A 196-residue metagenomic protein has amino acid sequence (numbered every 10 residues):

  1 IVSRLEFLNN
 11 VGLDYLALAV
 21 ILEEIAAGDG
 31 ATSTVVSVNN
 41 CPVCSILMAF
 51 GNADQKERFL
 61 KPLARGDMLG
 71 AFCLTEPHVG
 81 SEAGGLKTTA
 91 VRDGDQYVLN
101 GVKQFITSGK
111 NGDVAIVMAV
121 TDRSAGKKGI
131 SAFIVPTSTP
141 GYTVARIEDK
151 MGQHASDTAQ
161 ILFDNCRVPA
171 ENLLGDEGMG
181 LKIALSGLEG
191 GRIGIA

Functional and structural regions predicted by a protein language model:
I1-L18: Conserved phosphate-binding elements of NTP-dependent enzyme cores
L8, I21, N52, F133 (+1 more regions): Residue-level signal for inorganic ion chemistry
A19-L69, T107-V114, G126: Internal helix-loop-helix
L22-A26, A119, V135-P140, D164-V168: Short Ser/Thr-interspersed hydrophobic loop/turn segments at strand-loop and sheet-helix junctions that line or gate
V36, L63, H78-S81, F105-S108 (+2 more regions): Short Gly/Pro-enriched turn/cap motifs at secondary-structure boundaries
T88-A90: A structural signal for short hydrophobic beta-strand segments in well-ordered beta-sheet cores
Q96, N100-V144: A short core secondary-structure module
Y142-A196: Glycine-rich beta->alpha junctions and the first turn(s) of the following alpha-helix
